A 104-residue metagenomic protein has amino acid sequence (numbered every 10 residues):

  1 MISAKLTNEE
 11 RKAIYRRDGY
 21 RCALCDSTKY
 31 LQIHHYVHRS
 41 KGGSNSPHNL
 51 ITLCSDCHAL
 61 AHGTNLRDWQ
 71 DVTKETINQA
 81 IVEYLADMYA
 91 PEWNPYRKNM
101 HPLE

Functional and structural regions predicted by a protein language model:
I2-A4, S40-I51, A59-E104: Polybasic, low-complexity binding patches
A4-Q32, C54-D56: Short cysteine-rich loop/turn motifs with clustered Cys
E10, Y36, A61: Functionally constrained cores in energy, signaling, and assembly domains
Y30-S40: Short recognition patches in nucleic-acid-associated and regulatory proteins
